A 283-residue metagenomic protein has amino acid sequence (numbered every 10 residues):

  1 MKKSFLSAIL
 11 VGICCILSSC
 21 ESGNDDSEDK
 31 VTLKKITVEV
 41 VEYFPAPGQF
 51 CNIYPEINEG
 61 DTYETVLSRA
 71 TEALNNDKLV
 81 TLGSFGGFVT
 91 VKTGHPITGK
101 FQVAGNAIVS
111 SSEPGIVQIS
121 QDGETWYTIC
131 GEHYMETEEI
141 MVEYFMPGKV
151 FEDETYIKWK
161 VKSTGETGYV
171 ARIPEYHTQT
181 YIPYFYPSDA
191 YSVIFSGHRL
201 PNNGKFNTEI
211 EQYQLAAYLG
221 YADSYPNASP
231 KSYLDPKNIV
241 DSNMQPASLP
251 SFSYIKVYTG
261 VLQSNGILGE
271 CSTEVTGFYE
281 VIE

Functional and structural regions predicted by a protein language model:
M1-S4, A8-V11, C15-V40: Bacterial Sec-dependent N-terminal signal peptides
N24-E113, G131-E283: A domain-level signal for the mature, folded cores of soluble proteins
G123-C130: Surface-exposed loop/edge segments in extracytoplasmic proteins
